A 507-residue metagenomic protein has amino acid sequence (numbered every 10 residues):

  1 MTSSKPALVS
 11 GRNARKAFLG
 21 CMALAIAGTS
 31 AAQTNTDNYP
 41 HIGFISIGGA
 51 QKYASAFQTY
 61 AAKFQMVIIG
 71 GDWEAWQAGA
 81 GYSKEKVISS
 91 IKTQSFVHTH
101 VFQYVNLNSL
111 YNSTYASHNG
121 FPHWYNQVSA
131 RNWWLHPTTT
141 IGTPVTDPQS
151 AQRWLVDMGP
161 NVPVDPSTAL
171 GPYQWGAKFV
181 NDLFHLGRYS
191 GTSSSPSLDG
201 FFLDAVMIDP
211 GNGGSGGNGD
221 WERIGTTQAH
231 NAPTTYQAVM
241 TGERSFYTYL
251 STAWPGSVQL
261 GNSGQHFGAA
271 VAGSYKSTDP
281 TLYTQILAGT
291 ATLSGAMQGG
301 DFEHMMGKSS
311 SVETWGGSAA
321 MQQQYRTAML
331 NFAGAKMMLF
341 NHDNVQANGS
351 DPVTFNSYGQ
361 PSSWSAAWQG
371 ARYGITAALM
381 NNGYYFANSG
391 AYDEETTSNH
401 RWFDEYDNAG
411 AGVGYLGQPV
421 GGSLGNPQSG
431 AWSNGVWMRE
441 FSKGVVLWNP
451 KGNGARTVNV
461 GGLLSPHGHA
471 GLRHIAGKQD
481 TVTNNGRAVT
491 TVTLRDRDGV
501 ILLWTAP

Functional and structural regions predicted by a protein language model:
M1-N13: N-terminal secretory signal peptides that target proteins for export/translocation
A23-L24: Short, linear, compositionally biased motifs with a strong N-terminal bias
Q33-P507: Glycan-processing catalytic domains of CAZymes
